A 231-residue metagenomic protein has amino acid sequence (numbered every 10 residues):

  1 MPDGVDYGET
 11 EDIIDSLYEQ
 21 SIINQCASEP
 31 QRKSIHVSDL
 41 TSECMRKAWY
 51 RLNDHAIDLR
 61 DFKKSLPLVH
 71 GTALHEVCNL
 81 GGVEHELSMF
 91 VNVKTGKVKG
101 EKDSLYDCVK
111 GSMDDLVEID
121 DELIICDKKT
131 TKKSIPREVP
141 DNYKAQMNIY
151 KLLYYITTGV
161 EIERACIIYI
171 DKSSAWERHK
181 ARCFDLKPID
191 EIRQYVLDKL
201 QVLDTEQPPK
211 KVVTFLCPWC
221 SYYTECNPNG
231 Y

Functional and structural regions predicted by a protein language model:
M1-E122, K132, E138: Metal-dependent nuclease catalytic cores that hydrolyze phosphodiester bonds in DNA/RNA, characterized by
I13-Q20, L186-T214: Short, charged low-complexity linear segments at domain edges
S34-Y50, L203-Y231: Cysteine-cluster motifs in flexible loop/terminal segments that predominantly coordinate metals
R51, E76-G81, I124, I149-I156 (+1 more regions): Residue-level signal for well-ordered alpha-helical scaffold segments within enzymatic catalytic domains
L52-I57, G81-V83, I156-E161, P228-Y231: Short helix-capping/linker segments at secondary-structure and domain boundaries
H55-A56, K132, D171-S173, Y223-C226: Short loop/turn segments at secondary-structure transitions that flank enzyme active sites
L59-S65, R164-I170, Y231: Short alpha-helical "patches" and their helix-cap loops
L87-L200: Mg2+/Mn2+-dependent nuclease catalytic core
